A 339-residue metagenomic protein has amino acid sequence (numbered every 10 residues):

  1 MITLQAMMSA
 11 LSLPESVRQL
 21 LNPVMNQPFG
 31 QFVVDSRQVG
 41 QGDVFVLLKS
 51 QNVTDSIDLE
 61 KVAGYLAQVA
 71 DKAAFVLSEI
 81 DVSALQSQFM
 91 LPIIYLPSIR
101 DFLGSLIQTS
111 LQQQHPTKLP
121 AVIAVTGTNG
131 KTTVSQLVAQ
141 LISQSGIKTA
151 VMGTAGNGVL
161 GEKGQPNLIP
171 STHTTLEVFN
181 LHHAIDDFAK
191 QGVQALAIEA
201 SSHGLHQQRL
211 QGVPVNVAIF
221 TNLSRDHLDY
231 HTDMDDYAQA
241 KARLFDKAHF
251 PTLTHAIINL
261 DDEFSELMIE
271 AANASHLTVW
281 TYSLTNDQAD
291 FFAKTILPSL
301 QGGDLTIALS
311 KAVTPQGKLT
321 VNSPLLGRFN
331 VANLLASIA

Functional and structural regions predicted by a protein language model:
M1-T109, E263, T295-L297, N322 (+2 more regions): N-terminal leader/targeting and accessory segments in enzymes
G30-F32, H203-H206, F291-F292: Glycine-rich, charged/polar anion/phosphate-binding loops that engage phosphate groups from diverse ligands
D35, L48-S50, E79-I80, L96-I99 (+7 more regions): Fold-independent oxyanion-binding glycine-rich loops and adjacent beta-strand/coil segments at enzyme active sites
V44-L47, L77, A197, I257 (+1 more regions): Short, conserved beta-strand segments within well-ordered enzyme catalytic domains that often line or immediately flank
L59-A63, V178, H182, D290: Structural motif corresponding to alpha-helix initiation and N-cap regions
V82-S87, V217-A339: Acidic, Mg2+-coordinating active-site environments of NTP-dependent enzymes
S87-S98, Q165-T172, H276-W280, F292: Active-site regions of enzymes building and remodeling cell-envelope glycoconjugates
F102-L260, F264-L277: Phosphate-binding loop of NTP-binding sites
